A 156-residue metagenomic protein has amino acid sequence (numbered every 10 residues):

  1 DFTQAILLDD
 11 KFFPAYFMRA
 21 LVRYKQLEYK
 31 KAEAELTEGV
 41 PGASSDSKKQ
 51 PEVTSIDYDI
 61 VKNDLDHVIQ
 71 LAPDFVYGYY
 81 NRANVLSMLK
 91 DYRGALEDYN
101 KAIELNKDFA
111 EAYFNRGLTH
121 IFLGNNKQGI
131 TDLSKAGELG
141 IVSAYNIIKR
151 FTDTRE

Functional and structural regions predicted by a protein language model:
D1-E156: Alpha-helical tetratricopeptide repeat
